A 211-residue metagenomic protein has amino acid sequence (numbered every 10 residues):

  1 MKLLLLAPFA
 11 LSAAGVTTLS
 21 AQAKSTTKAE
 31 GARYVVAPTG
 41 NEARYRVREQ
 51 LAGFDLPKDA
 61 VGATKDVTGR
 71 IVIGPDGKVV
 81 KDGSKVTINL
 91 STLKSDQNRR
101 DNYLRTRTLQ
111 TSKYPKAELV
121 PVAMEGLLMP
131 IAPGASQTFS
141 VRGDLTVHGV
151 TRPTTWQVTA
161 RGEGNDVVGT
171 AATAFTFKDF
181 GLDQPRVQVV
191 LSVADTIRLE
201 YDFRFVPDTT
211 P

Functional and structural regions predicted by a protein language model:
M1-L4: Positively charged n-region of N-terminal signal peptides that target proteins for export
L6-G15: Bacterial N-terminal signal peptides
L19-P211: Low-complexity, acidic/polar, glycine-enriched regions of mature
